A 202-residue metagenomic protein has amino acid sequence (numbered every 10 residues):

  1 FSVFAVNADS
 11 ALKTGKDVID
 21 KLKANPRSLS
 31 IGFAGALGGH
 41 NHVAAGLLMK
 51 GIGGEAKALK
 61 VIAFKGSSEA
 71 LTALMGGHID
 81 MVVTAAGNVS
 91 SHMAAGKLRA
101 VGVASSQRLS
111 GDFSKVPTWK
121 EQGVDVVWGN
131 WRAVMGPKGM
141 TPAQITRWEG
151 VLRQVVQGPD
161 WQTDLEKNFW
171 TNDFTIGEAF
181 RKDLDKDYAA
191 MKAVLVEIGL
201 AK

Functional and structural regions predicted by a protein language model:
F1-E69, W119, W131-D164: Hinge/capping helix and adjacent helix->loop/strand transition within the periplasmic-binding protein
T14, G77-H78, K97, G123 (+2 more regions): Conserved functional loop/turn residues at catalytic and ligand-binding sites
T14, N88-P159, K186-A189: C-terminal lobe and pocket-closing loops of periplasmic/extracytoplasmic Venus-flytrap solute-binding proteins
D20, G76, E121, E166-K167 (+1 more regions): Phosphate-coordinating loops and pocket residues in cytosolic domains that bind phosphorylated ligands
S30-I31, D80-T84, A100-G102, M191-A193: Paired acidic/hydrophobic, glycine-rich loop segments that form the ligand-binding mouth/hinge of periplasmic-binding
V61-T72, A85-N88, E178: Short helix-initiation/N-cap motifs at beta->coil->alpha
P142-K202: An extracytoplasmic/periplasmic, membrane-proximal ligand-sensing/linker region
